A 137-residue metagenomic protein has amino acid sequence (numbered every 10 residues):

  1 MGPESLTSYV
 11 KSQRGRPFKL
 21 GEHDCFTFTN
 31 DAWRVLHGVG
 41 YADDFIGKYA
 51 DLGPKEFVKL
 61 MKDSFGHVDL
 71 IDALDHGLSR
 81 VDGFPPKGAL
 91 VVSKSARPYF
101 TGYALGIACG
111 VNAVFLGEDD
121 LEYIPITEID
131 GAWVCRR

Functional and structural regions predicted by a protein language model:
M1-D63: N-terminal capping segments
R14-R16, R34, R80, R97 (+1 more regions): Arginine residue identity/basic-tract feature
T27, D72-D75, W133: Low-complexity, compositionally biased segments
G53-Y123: ...with weaker cross-activation on analogous glycine-rich loops/strands in unrelated enzymes
E122-R137: Glycine- and charge-enriched low-complexity intrinsically disordered segments
